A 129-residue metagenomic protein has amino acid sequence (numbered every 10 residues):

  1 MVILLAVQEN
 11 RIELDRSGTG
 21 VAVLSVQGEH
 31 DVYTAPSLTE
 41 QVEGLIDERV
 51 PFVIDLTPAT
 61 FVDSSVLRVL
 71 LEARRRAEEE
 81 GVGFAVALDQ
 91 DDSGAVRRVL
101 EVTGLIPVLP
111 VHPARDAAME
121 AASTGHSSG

Functional and structural regions predicted by a protein language model:
M1-P58, E72-G129: STAS-like cytosolic regulatory interaction modules
